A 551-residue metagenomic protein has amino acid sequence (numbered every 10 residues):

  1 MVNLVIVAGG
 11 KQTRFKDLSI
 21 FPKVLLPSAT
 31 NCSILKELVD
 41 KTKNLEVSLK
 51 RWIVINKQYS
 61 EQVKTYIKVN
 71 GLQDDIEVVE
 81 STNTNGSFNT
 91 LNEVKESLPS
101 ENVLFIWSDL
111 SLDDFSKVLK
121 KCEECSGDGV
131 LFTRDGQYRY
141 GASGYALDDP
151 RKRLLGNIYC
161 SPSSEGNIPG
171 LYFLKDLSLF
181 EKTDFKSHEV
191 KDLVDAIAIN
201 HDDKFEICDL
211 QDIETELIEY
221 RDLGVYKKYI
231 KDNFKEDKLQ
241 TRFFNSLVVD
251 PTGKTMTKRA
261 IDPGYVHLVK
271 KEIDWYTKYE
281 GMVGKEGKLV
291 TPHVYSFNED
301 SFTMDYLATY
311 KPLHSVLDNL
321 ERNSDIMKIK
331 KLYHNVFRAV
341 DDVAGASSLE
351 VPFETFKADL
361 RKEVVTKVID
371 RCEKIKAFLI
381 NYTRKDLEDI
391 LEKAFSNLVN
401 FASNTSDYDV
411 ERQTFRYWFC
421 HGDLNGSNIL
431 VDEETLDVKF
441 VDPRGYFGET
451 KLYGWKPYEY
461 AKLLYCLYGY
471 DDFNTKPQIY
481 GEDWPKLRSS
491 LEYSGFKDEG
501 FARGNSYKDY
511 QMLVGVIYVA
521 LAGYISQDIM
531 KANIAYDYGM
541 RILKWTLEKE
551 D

Functional and structural regions predicted by a protein language model:
M1-I20: N-terminal nucleotide-binding beta1-loop-alpha1 segment
L4, E165-T252: Conserved alpha/beta core of the MobA/IspD/sugar-nucleotide pyrophosphorylase nucleotidyltransferase superfamily
V63-K64, K68, L72-L147: Conserved beta-loop-beta/alpha segment of the NTase-like Rossmann-fold superfamily that binds/positions NTPs
L112-I199: Conserved core of the sugar-phosphate nucleotidyltransferase
F244-T277, H314-L317, E321: ATP-binding glycine-rich loop module of kinase domains
L247-V249, N400-G454: Active-site acidic catalytic loop and adjacent metal/ATP-binding pocket of ATP-dependent phosphoryl transfer enzymes
K278-K285, H314-K367, R371, R384 (+3 more regions): Conserved kinase catalytic-core helix
V438, Y446-E499, G515-K531: Active-site activation/catalytic loop segments of kinase-like enzymes and analogous catalytic loops in related
